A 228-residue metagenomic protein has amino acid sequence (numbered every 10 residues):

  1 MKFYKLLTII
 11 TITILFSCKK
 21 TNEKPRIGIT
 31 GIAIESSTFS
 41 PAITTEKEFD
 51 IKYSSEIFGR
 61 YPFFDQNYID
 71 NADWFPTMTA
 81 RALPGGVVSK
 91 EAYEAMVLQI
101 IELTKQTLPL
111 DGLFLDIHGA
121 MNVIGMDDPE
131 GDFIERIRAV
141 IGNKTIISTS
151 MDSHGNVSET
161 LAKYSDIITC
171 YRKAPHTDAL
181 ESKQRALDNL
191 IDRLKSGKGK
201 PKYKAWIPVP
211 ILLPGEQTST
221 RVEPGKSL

Functional and structural regions predicted by a protein language model:
K2-I9: Sec-dependent signal peptide recognition, specifically the positively charged N-region followed immediately by
L15-E23: Bacterial Sec-dependent signal peptides at the C-terminal "C-region" and cleavage site
N22-Y68: N-terminal amphipathic/basic leader segments beginning at the initiator methionine
G28, A33-I34, F39, K90-V97 (+1 more regions): Active-site histidine-anchored catalytic micro-motif
R60-Y68, K195-L228: Accessory alpha-helical/coil subdomains and C-terminal extensions that flank or cap enzyme catalytic cores
F63-F75, V140-N143: A structural motif corresponding to the C-terminal end of an alpha-helix and its immediate exit/capping segment
A72-P84, V88, A92, M96-L103: Low-complexity, highly charged intrinsically disordered N-terminal segments that act as targeting/localization
A82-G86, H118-V123, P175-H176, P208-Q217: Active-site-proximal beta-alpha loop/turn segments in soluble metabolic enzymes
